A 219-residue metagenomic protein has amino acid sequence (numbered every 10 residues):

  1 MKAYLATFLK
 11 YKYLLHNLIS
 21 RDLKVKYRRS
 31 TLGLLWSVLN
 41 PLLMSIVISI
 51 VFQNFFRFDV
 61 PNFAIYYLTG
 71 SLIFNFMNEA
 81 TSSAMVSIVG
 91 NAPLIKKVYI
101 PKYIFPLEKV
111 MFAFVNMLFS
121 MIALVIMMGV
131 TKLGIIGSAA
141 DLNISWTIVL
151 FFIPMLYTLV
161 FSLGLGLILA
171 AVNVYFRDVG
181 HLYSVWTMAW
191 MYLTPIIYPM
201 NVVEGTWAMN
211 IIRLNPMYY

Functional and structural regions predicted by a protein language model:
M1-Y219: Hydrophobic transmembrane alpha-helices and immediately adjacent juxtamembrane helices of multi-pass inner-membrane
